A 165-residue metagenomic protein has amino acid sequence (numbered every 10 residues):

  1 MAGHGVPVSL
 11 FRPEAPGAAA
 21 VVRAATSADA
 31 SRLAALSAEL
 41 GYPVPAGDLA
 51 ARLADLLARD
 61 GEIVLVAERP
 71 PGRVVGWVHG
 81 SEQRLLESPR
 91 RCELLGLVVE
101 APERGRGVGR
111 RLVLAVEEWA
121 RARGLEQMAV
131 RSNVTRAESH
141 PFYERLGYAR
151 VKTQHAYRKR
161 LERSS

Functional and structural regions predicted by a protein language model:
M1-A28, R163-S165: Conserved N-terminal entry element of GNAT/NAT acetyltransferase domains
A24-R90, L95, E100, L114 (+2 more regions): Acetyl-CoA-dependent GNAT
D60, G96-V98, P102-E103, G107 (+3 more regions): Conserved functional loop/turn residues at catalytic and ligand-binding sites
Q83-L85, V99-P102, T135-A137, E162-S164: Short coil/turn motifs at secondary-structure junctions
V99, G105-E118, P141, R145: Conserved acetyl-CoA-binding loop-helix of GNAT-fold acetyltransferases
R110, V134-T153, K159: Conserved active-site alpha-helix within GNAT-family acetyltransferase domains
V113, A120-S132: Conserved GNAT acetyl-CoA-binding A-motif
